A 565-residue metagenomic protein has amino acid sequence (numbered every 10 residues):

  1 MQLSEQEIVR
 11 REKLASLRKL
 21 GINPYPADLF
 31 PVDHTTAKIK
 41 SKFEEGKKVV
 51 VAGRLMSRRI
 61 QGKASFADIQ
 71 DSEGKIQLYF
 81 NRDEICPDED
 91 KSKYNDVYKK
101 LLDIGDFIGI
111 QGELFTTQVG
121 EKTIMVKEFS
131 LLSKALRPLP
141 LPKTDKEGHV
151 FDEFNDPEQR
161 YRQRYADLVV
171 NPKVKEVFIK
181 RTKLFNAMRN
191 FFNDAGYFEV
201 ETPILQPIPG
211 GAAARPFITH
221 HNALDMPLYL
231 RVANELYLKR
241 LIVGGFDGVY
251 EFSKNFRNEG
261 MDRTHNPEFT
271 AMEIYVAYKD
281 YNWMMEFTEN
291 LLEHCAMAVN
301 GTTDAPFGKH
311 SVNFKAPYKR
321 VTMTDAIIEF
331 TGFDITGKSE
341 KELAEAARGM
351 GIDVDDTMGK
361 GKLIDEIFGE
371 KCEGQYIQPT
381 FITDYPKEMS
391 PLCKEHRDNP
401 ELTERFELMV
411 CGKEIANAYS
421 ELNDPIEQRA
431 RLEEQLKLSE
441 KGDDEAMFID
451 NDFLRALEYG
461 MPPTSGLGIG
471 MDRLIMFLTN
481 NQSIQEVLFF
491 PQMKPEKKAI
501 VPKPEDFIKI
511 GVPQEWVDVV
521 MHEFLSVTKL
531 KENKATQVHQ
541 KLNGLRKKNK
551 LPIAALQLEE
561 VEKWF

Functional and structural regions predicted by a protein language model:
M1-A499: Class II aminoacyl-tRNA synthetase catalytic cores and aaRS-like
K498-F565: C-terminal extensions
